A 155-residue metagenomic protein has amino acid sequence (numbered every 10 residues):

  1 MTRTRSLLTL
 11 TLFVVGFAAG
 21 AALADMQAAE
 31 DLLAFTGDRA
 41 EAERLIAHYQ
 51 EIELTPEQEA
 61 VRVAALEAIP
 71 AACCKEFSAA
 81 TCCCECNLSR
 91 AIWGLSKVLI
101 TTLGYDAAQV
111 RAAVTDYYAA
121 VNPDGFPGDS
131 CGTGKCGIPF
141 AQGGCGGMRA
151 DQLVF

Functional and structural regions predicted by a protein language model:
M1-T11: N-terminal Sec-pathway targeting helices
L10-V15, F35-T36: Low-complexity, intrinsically disordered/propeptide-like segments
V14-D25: Hydrophobic alpha-helical membrane-insertion segments, chiefly the h-region of N-terminal signal peptides
G20, Y118, A150-D151: Intrinsically disordered, low-complexity regions
A29-L66, D151-F155: Acidic, glycine/proline-rich low-complexity segments that act as flexible tails and inter-domain linkers
A47, I52-T133: Mature extracellular/secreted ectodomains of secretory-pathway proteins
F126-F155: Long, charge-rich low-complexity segments
